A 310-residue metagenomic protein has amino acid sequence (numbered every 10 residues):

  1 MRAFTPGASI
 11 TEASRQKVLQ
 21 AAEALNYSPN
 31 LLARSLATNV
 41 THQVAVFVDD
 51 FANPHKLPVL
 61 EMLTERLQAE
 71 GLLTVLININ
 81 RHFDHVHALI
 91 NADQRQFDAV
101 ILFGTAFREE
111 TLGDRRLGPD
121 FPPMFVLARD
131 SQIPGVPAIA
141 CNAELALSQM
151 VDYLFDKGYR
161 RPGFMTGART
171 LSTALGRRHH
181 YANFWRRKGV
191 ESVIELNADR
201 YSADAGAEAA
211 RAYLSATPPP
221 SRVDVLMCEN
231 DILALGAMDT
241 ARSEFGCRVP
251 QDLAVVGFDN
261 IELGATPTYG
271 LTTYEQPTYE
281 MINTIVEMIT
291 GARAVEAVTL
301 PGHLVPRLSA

Functional and structural regions predicted by a protein language model:
M1-N39: N-terminal helix-turn-helix DNA-binding module of bacterial transcription factors
L25, D93-Q96, K157-G158, Y213-R222 (+1 more regions): Glycine-rich phosphate-binding loop signature in dinucleotide/nucleotide-binding domains
N39-D152, D156: Alpha-helical recognition/docking segments in bacterial nutrient-uptake and carbohydrate-utilization systems
A45, Q96-T105, G163-M165, L196 (+2 more regions): Periplasmic-binding protein-like
V48-P58, L76-H85, I139-Q149, M165-R186 (+4 more regions): Hinge/beta->alpha junction and helix N-cap segments in small-molecule ligand-binding domains
P119-M124, V190, P250-L253: A short helix->loop->beta-strand "cap" motif at the edges of active sites that frequently abuts
S215-A310: Flexible loop/turn connectors
